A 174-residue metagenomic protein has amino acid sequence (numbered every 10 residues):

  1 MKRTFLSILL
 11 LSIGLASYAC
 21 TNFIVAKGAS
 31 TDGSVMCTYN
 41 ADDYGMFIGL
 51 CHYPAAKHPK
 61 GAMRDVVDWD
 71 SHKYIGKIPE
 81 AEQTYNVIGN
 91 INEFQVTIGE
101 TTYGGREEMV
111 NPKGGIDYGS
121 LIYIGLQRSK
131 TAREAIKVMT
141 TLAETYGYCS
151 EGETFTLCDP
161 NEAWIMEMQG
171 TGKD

Functional and structural regions predicted by a protein language model:
T4-I13: Sec-dependent N-terminal signal peptides
I13-A19: Sec/Tat signal peptide C-region and signal peptidase I cleavage site
C20-Y118, V138-D174: A contiguous strand-loop segment
V110-N111, S120-S129: Second-shell loop/turn segments in exported
L126, A132, S150: Cysteine-dependent hydrolase recognition
